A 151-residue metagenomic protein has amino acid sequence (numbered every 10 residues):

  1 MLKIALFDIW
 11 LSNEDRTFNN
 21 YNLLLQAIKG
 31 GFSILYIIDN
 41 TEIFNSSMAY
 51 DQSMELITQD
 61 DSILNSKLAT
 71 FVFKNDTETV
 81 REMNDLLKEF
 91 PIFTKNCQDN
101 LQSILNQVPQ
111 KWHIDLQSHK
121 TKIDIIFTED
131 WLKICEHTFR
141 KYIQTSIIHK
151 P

Functional and structural regions predicted by a protein language model:
M1-A49: Conserved kinase catalytic-core segment
G30-P151: C-terminal catalytic region of ATP-dependent kinase domains
